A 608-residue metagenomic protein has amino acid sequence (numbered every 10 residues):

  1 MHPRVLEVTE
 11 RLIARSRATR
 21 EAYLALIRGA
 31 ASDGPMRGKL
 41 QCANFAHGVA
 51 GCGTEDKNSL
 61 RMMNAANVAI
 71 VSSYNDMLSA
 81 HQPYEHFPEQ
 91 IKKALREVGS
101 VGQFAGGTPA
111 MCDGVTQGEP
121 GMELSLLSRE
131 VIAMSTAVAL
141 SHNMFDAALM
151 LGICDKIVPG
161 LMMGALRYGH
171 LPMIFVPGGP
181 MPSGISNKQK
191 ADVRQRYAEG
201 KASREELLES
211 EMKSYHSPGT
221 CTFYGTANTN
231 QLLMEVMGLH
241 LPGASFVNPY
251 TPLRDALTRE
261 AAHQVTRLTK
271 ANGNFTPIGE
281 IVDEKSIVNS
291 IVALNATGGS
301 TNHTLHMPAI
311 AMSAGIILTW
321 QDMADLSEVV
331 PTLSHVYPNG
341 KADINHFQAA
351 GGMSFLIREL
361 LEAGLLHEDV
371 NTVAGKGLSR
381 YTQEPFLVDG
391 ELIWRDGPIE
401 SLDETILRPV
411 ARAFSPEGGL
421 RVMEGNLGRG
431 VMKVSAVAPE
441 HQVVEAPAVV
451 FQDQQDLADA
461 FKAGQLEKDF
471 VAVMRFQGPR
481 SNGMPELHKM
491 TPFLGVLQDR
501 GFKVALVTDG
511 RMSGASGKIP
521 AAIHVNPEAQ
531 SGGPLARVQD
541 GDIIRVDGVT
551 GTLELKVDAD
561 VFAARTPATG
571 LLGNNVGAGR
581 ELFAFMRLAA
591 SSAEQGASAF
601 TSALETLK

Functional and structural regions predicted by a protein language model:
M1-A66, S72-D76, A80, E89-G106 (+7 more regions): Catalytic or ion-coupling anion/metal-binding cores of large enzyme and transporter domains
H86: Acidic/charged coordination and interface sites in well-structured regions
A105-N143: N-terminal small/polar loop signature for handling phosphorylated ligands or for N-terminal nucleophile
L140-L161, I174-V176: A short, small-residue-rich loop immediately preceding and capping a beta-strand
